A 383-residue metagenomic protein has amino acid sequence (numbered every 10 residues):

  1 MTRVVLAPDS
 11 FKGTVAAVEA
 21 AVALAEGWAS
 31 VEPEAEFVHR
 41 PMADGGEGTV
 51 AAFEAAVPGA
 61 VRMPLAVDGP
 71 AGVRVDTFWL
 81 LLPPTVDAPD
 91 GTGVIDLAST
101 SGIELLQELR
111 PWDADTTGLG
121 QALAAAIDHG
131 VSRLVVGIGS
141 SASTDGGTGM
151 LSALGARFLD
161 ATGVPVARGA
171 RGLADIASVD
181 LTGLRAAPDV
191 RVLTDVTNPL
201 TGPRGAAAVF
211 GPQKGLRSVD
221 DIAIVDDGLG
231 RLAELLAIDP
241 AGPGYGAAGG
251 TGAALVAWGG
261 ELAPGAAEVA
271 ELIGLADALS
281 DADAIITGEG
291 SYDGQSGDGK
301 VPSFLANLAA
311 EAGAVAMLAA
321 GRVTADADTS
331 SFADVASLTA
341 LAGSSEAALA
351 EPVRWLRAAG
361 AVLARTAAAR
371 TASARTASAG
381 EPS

Functional and structural regions predicted by a protein language model:
M1-I138, A142-S383: N-terminal loops that bind phosphate or other acidic moieties and the adjacent beta-alpha structural core
